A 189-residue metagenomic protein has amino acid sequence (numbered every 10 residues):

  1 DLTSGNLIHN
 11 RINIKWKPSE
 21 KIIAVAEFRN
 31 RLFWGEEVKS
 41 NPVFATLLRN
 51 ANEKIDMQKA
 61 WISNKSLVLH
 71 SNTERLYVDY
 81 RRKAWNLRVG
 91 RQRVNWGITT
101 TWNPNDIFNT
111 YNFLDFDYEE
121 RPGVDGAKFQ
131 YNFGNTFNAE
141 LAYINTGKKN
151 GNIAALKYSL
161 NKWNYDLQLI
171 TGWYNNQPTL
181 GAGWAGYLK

Functional and structural regions predicted by a protein language model:
D1-N13: Conserved, well-structured beta-alpha core segment at the onset of a catalytic domain
L2-S4, K65-H70, F116-R121, K148-N150 (+3 more regions): Replace "Gram-negative outer membrane beta-barrel proteins" with "bacterial and organellar outer membrane beta-barrel
I8, N72-E74, R93, E120-G123 (+3 more regions): Transmembrane beta-barrel architecture of outer-membrane proteins
R11-K15, V78, A127-N132, N150-T171 (+1 more regions): Feature captures outer-membrane beta-barrel proteins of Gram-negative bacteria and organelles
K15-N138, I144, S159-N161: Outer membrane beta-barrel
